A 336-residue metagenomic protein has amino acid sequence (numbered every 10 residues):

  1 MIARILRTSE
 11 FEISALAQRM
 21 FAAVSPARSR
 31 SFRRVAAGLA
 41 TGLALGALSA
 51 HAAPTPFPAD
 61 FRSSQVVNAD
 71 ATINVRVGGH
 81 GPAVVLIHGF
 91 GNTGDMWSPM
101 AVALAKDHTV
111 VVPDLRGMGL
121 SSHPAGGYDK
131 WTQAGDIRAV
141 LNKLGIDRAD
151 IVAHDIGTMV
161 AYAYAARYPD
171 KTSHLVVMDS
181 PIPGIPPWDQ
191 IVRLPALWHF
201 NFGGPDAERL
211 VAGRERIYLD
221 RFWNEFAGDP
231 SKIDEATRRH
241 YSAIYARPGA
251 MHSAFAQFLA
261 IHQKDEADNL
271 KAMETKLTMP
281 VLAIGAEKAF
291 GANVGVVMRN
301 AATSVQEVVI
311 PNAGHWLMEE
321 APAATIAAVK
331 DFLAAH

Functional and structural regions predicted by a protein language model:
I2-P82, K106-H108, I146, V294-G295 (+3 more regions): Alpha/beta-hydrolase fold catalytic core
A53-F61, D70-I73, A83, M118-V152 (+4 more regions): Flexible "cap/lid" subdomain of the alpha/beta-hydrolase fold that forms the substrate-access gate
V77-L120: Conserved HGGG/HGGXW glycine-rich cap/lid loop of the alpha/beta-hydrolase fold
I87, P113, I284-A286, I310-A313: Short hydrophobic "strand-cap" motifs at the C-terminus of beta-strands
T93-G94, M159, G314: A short, glycine- and basic residue-enriched loop/turn that sits immediately adjacent to a domain's principal
A313-A321: Catalytic histidine-centered segment of alpha/beta-hydrolase-like enzymes
